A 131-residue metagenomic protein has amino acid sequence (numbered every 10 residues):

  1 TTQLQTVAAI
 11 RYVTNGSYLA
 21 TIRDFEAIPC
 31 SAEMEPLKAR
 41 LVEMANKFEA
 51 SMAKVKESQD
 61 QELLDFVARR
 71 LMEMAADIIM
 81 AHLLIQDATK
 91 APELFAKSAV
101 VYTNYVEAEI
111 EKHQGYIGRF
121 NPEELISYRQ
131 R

Functional and structural regions predicted by a protein language model:
T1-R131: Flavin-dependent oxidoreductase catalytic core characteristic of acyl-CoA dehydrogenase/oxidase-like enzymes
